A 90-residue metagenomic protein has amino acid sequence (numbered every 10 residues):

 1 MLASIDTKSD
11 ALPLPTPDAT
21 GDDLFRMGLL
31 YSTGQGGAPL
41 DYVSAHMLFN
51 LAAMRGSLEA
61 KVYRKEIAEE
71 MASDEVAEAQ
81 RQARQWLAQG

Functional and structural regions predicted by a protein language model:
M1-T16: Repeat-mediated protein-protein interaction surfaces in helical alpha-solenoids
I5-S9, P39-M47, D74-E78: Structural signature of tandem alpha-helical TPR/SEL1-like repeats, specifically the intra-repeat loop/turn
D6, L30, Y42, M54 (+1 more regions): Alpha-helical scaffold domains
L12, P17-M27, G34-Q35, F49 (+2 more regions): Short helix-capping/linker turns of helical repeat alpha-solenoids
G28-G37, A68-A72: Short coil/turn linking the two alpha-helices of tandem helical-hairpin repeats
A68-G90: Alpha-helical linker/edge segments of TPR/alpha-solenoid repeat scaffolds and analogous pre-/post-domain helices
